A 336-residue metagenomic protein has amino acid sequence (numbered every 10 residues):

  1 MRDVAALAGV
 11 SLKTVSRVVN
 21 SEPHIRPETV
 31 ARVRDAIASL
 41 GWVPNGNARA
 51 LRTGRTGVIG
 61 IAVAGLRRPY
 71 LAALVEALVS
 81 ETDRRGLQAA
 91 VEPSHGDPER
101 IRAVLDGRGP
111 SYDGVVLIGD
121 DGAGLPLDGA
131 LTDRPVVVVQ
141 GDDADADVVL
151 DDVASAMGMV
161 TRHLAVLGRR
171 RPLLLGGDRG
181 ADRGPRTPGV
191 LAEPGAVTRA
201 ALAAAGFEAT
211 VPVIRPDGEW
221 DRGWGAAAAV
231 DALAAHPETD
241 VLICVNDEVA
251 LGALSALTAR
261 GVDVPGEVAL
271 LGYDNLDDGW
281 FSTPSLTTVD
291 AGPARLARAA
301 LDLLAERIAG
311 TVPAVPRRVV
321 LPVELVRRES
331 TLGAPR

Functional and structural regions predicted by a protein language model:
M1, L12, V30, A48 (+9 more regions): A general structural signal for well-ordered alpha-helical segments in protein cores
M1-G57, P335: N-terminal helix-turn-helix DNA-binding module of bacterial transcription factors
L12-R17, L51-L66, R171-G184: Short beta-strand segments enriched in small/hydrophobic residues
R17, A62-V63, P93, I118-G119 (+3 more regions): Small/polar loops that bind or transfer phosphate-bearing groups
E22, G54, E99, G124 (+3 more regions): Generic structural signal for helix capping and beta-alpha/helix-loop junctions
S39, S80-R85, D133-V138, D142-R336: Bacterial carbohydrate/catabolite-sensing allosteric modules
S39-N45, D97-E99, L117-D120, A226 (+1 more regions): Short gly/ser/thr-rich secondary-structure transition/capping motifs
V58-V166: Alpha-helical recognition/docking segments in bacterial nutrient-uptake and carbohydrate-utilization systems
